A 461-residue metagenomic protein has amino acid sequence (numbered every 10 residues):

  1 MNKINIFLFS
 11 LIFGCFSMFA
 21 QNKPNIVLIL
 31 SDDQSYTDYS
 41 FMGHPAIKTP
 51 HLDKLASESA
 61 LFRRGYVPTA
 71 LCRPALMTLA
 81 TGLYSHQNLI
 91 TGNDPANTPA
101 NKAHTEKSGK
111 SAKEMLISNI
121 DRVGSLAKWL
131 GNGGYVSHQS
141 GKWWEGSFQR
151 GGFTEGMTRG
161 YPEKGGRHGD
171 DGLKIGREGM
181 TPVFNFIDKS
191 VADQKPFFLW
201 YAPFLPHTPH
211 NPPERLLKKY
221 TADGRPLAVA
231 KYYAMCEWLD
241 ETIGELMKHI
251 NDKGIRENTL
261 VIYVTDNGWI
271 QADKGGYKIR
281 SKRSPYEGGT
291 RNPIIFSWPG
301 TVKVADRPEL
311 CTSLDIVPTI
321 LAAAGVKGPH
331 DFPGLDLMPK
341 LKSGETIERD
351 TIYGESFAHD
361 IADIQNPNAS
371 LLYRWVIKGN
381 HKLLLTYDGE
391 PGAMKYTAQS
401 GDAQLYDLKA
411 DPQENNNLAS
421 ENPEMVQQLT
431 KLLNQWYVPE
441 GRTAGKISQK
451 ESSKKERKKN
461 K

Functional and structural regions predicted by a protein language model:
M1-N22: Bacterial Sec-dependent N-terminal signal peptides
S17, W269-K274, V302, E309 (+4 more regions): C-terminal cap/loop subdomain of S1 sulfatases and analogous C-terminal strand-loop tails that border
Q21-P24, S31, S35-Y36, L61 (+8 more regions): Long, internal low-complexity/basic segments
K23-S35, K54-L55, L79, L130 (+7 more regions): Beta-strand elements within well-structured catalytic alpha/beta cores of enzymes that handle phosphate/sulfate esters
L28-I29, S35-G124, Y135, F148-E163 (+1 more regions): Active-site segment of extracytoplasmic enzymes that catalyze sulfate/phosphate-ester chemistry
P45-K48, Y66-L71, P95-T98, M115-G124 (+7 more regions): A short beta-strand-to-alpha-helix junction
I47, G151, K248-A305, C311-T312 (+2 more regions): Histidine-centered active-site microenvironments of extracellular/periplasmic hydrolases and transferases
V183-Y232, N267-I279, E424: Active-site His/acidic residue clusters
